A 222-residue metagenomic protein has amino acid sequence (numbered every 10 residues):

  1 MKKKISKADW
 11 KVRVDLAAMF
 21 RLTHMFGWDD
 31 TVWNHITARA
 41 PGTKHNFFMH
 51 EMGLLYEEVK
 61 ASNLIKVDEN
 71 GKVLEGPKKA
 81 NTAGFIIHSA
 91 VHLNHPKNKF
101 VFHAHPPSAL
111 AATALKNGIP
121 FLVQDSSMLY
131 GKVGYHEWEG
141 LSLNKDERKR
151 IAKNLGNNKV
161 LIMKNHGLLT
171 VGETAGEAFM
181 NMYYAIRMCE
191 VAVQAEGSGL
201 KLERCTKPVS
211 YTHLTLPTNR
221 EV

Functional and structural regions predicted by a protein language model:
S6-W10, L74-T82, V133-S142: Flexible, glycine/proline-enriched loop segments at strand-loop-helix junctions that form or flank small-ligand binding
V12-F102, A109-P120, S126: An anion-binding catalytic pocket shared by soluble metabolic enzymes
M19-D29, N94, N154, N158 (+1 more regions): Change "in soluble alpha/beta enzymes" to "in soluble alpha/beta proteins
H103-P107, H166, H213: Histidine-centered divalent metal-coordination motifs
P107-E147: Class I SAM-dependent methyltransferase SAM-binding "motif I" and its flanking Rossmann-like core
V133-R187: A contiguous pocket-lining binding segment that forms or flanks enzyme active sites
G176-Y211: A hydrophobic, small-residue-rich beta->alpha segment in the mid-to-C-terminal subdomain of diverse proteins
T212-T218: Conserved small/polar residues in nucleotide/adenosyl-binding loops
